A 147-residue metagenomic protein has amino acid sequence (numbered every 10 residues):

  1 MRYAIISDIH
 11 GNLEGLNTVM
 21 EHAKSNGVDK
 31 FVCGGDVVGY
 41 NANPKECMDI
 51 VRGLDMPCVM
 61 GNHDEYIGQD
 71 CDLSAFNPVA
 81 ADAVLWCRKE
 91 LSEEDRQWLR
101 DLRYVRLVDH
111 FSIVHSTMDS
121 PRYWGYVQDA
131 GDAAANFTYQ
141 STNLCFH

Functional and structural regions predicted by a protein language model:
R2-W98: Core catalytic region of metal-dependent phosphoesterases/phosphodiesterases, especially metallo-beta-lactamase-like
P78-V79, C87-H147: Acidic, His/Gly-enriched loop-helix segments that form or flank divalent-metal centers in metallo-dependent hydrolases
